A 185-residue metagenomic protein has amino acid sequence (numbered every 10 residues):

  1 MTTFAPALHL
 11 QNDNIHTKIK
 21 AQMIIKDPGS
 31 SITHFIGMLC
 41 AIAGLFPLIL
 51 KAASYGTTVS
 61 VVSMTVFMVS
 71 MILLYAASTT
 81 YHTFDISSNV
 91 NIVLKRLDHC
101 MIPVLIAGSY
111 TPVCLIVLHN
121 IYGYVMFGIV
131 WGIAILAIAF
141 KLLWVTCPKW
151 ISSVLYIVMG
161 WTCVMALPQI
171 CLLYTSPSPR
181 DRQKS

Functional and structural regions predicted by a protein language model:
T2-M23: Transit-peptide-like, low-complexity N-terminal presequences and other terminal intrinsically disordered regions
K20-F35, H82-D98, F140-I157: Interhelical loop and helix-boundary elements at the membrane-water interface of polytopic inner-membrane proteins
S30-P47: The first (N-terminal) embedded transmembrane alpha-helix
I42, L97-Y110, V154-L167: Small-residue-rich segments of transmembrane alpha-helices in multi-pass membrane proteins, especially helix faces
M64-M71, N120-V130, R180: Structural signature of hydrophobic alpha-helical transmembrane segments
I116-I121, L142-W150, I170-L173: Membrane-interface helix caps and helix-loop-helix hairpins in membrane proteins
L136-L143, W161-L173: Alpha-helical transmembrane segments in multipass membrane proteins, preferentially the mid-helix core
Y174-D181: Conserved small/polar residues in nucleotide/adenosyl-binding loops
